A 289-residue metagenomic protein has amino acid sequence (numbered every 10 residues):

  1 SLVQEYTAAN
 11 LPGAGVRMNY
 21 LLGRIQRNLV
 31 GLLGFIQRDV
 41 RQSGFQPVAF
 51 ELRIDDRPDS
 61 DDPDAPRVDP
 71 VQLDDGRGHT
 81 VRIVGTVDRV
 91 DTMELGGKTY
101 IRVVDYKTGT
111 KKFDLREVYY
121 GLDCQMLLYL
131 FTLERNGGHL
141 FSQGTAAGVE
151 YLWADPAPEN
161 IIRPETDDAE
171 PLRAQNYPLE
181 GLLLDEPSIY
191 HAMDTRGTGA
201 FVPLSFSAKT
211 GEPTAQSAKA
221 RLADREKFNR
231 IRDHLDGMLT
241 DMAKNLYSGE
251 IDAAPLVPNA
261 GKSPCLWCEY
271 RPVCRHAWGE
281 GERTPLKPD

Functional and structural regions predicted by a protein language model:
S1-D289: Structural signature of nuclease core domains in nucleic-acid processing machines
